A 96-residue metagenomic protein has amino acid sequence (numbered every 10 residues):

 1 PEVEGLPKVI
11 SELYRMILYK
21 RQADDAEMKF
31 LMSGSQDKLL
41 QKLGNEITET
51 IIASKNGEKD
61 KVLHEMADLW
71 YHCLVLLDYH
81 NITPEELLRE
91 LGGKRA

Functional and structural regions predicted by a protein language model:
P1-M66, W70-A96: Flexible "arm" and connector segments at domain edges
